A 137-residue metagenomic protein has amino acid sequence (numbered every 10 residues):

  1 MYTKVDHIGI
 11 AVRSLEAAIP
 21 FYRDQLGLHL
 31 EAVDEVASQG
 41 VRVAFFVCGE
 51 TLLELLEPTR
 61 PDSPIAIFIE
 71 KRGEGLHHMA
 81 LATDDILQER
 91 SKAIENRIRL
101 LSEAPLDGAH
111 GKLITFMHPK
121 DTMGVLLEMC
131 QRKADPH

Functional and structural regions predicted by a protein language model:
M1-A17, E74-T83, R132-H137: N-terminal beta-strand motif that seeds the catalytic metal site of vicinal oxygen chelate
K4-D6, L28-G40, T59-H77, K92 (+1 more regions): A cross-kingdom feature marking solvent-exposed beta-strand/loop segments within repeated, beta-rich binding/scaffold
V5, V12, Y22, F46 (+5 more regions): Short, structured motif recognition centered on aromatic/hydrophobic residues
E16-H29, E95: Amphipathic alpha-helical segments
A17, I86-S91: Short, conserved charged micro-motifs
V36-L52: C-terminal "cap" of GNAT-fold acetyltransferases
A44-V47, L81, R90-H137: Vicinal oxygen chelate
G49-L53, R60-D62, I86: Short, charged/polar surface micro-motifs in flexible loops or helix N-caps
